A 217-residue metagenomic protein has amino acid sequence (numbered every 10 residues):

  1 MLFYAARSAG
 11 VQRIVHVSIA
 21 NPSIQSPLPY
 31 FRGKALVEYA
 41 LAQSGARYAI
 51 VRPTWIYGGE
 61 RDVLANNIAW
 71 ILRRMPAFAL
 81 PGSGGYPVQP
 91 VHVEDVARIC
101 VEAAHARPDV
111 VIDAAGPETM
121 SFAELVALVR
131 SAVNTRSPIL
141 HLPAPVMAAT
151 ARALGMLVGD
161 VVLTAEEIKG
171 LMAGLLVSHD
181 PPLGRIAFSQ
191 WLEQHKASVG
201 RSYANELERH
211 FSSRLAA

Functional and structural regions predicted by a protein language model:
M1-I14, R32-Q43: NAD(P)-cofactor binding segment of oxidoreductase domains
F3-A6, I19-I24: Glycine/small-residue-rich loop that forms an oxyanion/phosphate-binding "nest" at active or ligand-binding sites
I14-A20, V51-P53: SDR active-site strand-loop-helix element
N21, Y57, V199: Glycine-rich nucleotide phosphate-binding loop and flanking beta-alpha elements of Rossmann-like dinucleotide-binding
Q25-T135: Oxidoreductase cofactor-interface core, primarily capturing Rossmann-like NAD(P)-dependent enzymes
I99-T164, G174-A217: Mid/C-terminal beta-alpha module of Rossmann-like enzyme folds, strongest in SDR-family dehydrogenases/epimerases
